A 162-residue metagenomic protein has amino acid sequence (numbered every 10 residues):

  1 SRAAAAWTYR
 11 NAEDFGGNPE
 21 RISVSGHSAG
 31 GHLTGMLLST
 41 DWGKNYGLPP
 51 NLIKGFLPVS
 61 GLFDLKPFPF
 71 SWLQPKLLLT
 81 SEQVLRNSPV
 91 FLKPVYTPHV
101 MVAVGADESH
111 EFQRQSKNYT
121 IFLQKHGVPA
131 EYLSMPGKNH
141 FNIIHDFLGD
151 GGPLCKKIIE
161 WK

Functional and structural regions predicted by a protein language model:
S1-K162: Alpha/beta-hydrolase superfamily serine-hydrolase fold, recognizing
